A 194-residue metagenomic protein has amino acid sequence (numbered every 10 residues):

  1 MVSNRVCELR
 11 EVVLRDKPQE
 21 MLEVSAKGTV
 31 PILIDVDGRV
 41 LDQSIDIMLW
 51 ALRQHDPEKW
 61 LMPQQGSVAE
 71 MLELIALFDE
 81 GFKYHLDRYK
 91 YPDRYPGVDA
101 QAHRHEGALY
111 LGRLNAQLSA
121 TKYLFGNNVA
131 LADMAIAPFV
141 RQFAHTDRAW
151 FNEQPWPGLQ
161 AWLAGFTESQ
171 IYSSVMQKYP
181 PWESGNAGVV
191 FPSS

Functional and structural regions predicted by a protein language model:
M1-A108: GST-like domain detector, emphasizing the conserved glutathione-binding G-site in the N-terminal thioredoxin-like
L9, N127, V175-M176: A generic structural-conservation signal
V13-R15, W156, Y179-P180: Residue-level "edge-of-site" marker
K17-E20, P57, S119-T121, F125 (+1 more regions): Glycine-rich, flexible loop/turn motifs
E23, E168, Q177: Phosphate-coordinating loops and pocket residues in cytosolic domains that bind phosphorylated ligands
P63-G66, S173-E183: Short, flexible loop/turn segments with low-complexity composition
E70, L74-E168: GST-like fold's C-terminal all-alpha helical module
Y179-S194: Acidic/histidine-enriched, glycine/proline-rich intrinsically disordered or flexible terminal extensions
